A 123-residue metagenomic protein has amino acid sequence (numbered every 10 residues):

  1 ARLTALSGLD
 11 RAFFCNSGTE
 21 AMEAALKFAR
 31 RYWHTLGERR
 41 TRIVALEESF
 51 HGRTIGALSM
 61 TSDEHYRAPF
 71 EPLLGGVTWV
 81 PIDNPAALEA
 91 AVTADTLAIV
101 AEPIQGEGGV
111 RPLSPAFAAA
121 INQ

Functional and structural regions predicted by a protein language model:
A1-E38, R42: Glycine-rich loop-to-alpha-helix module at the N-terminal edge of alpha/beta enzyme cores
E47-Q105, G109-A120: PLP-dependent aminotransferase-class I/II
Q123: Active-site loop/helix belt of alpha/beta enzymes
